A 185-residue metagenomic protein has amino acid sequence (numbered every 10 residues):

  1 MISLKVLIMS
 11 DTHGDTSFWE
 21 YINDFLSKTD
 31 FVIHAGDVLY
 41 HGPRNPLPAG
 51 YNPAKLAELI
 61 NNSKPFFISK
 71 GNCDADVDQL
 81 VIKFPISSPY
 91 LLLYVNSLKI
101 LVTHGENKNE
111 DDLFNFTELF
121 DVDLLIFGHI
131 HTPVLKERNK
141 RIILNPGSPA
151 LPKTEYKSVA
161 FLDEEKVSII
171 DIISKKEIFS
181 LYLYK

Functional and structural regions predicted by a protein language model:
I2-S3, N96, E137-N139, L144-K185: Binuclear metal-dependent phosphoesterase catalytic core
I2-V95: Core catalytic region of metal-dependent phosphoesterases/phosphodiesterases, especially metallo-beta-lactamase-like
L4-H13, L98-E106, I142-G147: Active-site-proximal beta-strand elements of phosphoester/diester hydrolases
L7, I33, F67, L124-I126 (+2 more regions): Hydrophobic/aromatic beta-strand patches that form the interior of the parallel beta-sheet core in alpha/beta enzyme
H13-F18, Y40-P43, C73-Q79, N107-D112 (+2 more regions): Active-site environment of divalent metal-dependent phosphoester hydrolases
N23-F25, T117-L119, F161: Short, solvent-exposed amphipathic alpha-helical segments in soluble enzyme and RNA/protein-processing domains
N45, L59, K64-P65, Q79-P85 (+2 more regions): Short secondary-structure transition/capping segments
K83-T132: Internal catalytic-core helix/loop-beta-alpha segment that presents or stabilizes conserved functional determinants
